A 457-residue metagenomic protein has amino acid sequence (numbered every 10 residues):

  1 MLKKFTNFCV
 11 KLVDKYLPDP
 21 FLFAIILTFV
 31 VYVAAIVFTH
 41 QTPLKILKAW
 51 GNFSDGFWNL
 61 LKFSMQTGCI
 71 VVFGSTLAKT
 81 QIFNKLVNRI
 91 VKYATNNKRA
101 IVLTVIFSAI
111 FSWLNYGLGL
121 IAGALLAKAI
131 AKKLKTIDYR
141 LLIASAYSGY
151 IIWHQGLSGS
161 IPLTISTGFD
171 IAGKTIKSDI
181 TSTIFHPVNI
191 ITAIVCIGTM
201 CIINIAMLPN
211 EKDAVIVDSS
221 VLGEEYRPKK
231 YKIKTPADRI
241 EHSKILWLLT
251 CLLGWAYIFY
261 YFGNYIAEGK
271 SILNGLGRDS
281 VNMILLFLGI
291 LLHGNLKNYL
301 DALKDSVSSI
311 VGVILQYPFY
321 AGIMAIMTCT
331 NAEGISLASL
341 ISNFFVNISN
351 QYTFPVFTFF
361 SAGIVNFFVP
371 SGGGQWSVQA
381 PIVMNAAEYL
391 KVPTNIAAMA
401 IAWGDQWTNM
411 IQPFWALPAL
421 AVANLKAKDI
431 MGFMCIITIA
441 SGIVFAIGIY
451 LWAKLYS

Functional and structural regions predicted by a protein language model:
M1-V72, P187-G198, I202-Q316, I436-G442 (+1 more regions): Hydrophobic transmembrane alpha-helices of multi-pass small-molecule transporters
F5-C9, K45-F53, A78-A94, A129-D138 (+3 more regions): Flexible loop linkers connecting adjacent transmembrane helices in multi-pass alpha-helical membrane transporters
D19-V33, R140-I161, Q316-G322: Hydrophobic alpha-helical membrane-insertion segments
I36, T67, S75-T80, A100 (+13 more regions): Transmembrane alpha-helical segments of multi-pass membrane transport proteins and ion-pumping complexes
W58-I171: Early transmembrane hairpin of solute transport permeases
Y93-L126, I314-A332, S339-N385, Y389-L390: Hydrophobic alpha-helical transmembrane segments of multi-pass integral membrane proteins, predominantly secondary
K98-S112, T136-L157, T181, Q351-N366 (+1 more regions): Alpha-helical transmembrane segments of multi-pass membrane proteins
L126-I216, W415-G448: Membrane-core helix-loop-helix motifs of multi-pass transport proteins
